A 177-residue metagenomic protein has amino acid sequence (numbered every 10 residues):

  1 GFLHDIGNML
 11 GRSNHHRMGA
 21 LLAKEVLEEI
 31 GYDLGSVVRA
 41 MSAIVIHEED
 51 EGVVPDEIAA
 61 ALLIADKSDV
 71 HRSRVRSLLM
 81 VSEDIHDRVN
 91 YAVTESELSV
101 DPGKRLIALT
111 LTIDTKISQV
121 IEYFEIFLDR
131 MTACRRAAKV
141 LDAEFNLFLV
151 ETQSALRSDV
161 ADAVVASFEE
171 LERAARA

Functional and structural regions predicted by a protein language model:
G1-V100: Divalent metal-dependent catalytic cores for phosphoryl transfer on phosphate-bearing substrates
R72-A177: Terminal helices and disordered tails flanking the catalytic cores of nucleotide-processing hydrolases
